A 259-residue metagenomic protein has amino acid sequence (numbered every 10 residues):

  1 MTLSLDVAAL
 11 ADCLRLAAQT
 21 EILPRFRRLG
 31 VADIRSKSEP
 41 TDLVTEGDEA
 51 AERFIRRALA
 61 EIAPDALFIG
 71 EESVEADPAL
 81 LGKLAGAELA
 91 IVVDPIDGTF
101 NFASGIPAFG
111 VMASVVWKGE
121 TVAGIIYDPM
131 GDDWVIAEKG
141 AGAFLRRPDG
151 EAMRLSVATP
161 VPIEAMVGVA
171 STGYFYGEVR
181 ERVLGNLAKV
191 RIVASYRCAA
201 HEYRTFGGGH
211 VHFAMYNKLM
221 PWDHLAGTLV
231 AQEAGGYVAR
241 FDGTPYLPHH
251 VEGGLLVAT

Functional and structural regions predicted by a protein language model:
M1-I96: N-terminal subdomain of lithium-sensitive/metallo-dependent phosphomonoesterases centered on the IMPase/IPPase/PAP
M1-L16, R182-L187, H201-T259: Oxyanion/phosphate-interacting regions
I22-R25, D48, L59, T99 (+5 more regions): Residue-level signal for inorganic ion chemistry
E49, E72, P95-G98, P129 (+3 more regions): Generic detector of well-ordered alpha-helical packing
L67, R191-I192, Y237: Conserved beta-strand segments of alpha/beta enzyme cores
G86-G124: Glycine-rich active-site/cofactor-binding loop and its immediate structural neighborhood
A113-R204, Y246, V251-T259: Acidic beta-strand-loop-alpha-helix segment within the catalytic core of divalent metal-dependent phosphate-processing
